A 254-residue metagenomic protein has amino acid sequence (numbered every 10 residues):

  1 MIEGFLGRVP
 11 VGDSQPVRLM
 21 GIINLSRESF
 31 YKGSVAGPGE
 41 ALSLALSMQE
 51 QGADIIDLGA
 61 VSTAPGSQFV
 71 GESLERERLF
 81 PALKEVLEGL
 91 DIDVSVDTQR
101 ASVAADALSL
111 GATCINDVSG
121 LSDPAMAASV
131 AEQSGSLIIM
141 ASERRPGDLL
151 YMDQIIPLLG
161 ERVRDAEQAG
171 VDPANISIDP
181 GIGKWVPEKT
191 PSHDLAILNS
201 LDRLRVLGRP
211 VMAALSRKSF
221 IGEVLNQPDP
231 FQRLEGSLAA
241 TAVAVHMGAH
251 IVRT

Functional and structural regions predicted by a protein language model:
I2-R8, S29-L44, T63-P81, E85 (+5 more regions): Active-site-adjacent loop and "lid" segments of alpha/beta metabolic enzymes
R18-I22, D54-D57, D93-S95, T113-C114 (+4 more regions): Structural preference for beta-strand elements that scaffold enzyme active sites
I23, M48, G52, D97 (+4 more regions): Conserved, mostly hydrophobic/aromatic
N24-E28: Short polar catalytic/cofactor-binding loops
S43-G59, G248: Catalytic domains of carbohydrate-active enzymes, especially glycoside hydrolases
L46-E50, R162-N175: Phosphate/pyrophosphate-binding loops at sites that engage ATP/ADP/AMP, CoA/4′-phosphopantetheine, polyphosphate
D97, D179-E188: Glycine-rich phosphate-binding loop
